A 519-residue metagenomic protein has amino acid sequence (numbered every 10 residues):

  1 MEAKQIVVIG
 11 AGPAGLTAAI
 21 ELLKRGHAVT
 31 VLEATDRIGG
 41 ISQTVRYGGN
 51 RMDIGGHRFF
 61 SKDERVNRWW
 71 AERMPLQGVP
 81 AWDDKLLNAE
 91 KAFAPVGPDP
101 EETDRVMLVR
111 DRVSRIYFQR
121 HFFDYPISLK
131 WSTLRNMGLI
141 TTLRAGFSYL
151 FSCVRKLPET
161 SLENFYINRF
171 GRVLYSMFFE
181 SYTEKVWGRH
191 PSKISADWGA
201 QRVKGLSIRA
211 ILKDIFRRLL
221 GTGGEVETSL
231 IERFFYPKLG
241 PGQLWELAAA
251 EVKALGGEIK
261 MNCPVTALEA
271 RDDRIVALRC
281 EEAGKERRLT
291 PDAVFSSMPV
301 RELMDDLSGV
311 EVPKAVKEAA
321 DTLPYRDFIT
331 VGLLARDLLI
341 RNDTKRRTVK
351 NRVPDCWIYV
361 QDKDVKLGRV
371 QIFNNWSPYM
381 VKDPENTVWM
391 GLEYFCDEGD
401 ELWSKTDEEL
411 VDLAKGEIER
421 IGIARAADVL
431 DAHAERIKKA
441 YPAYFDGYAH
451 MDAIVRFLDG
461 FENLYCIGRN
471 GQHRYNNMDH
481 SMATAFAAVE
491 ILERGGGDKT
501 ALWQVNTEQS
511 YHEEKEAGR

Functional and structural regions predicted by a protein language model:
K4-V31: N-terminal Rossmann-like FAD-binding beta1-loop-alpha1 element of flavoenzymes
L23-Y47: Glycine-rich FAD pyrophosphate-binding loop
R25, P237, M261-E408, D412-G422 (+3 more regions): Mid-domain catalytic core of redox enzymes that form a hydrophobic substrate pocket/lid adjacent to a catalytic redox
G48-C153: Dinucleotide-binding Rossmann-like beta1-alpha1 core, especially the glycine-rich loop that anchors the ADP
W131-T133, M137-G138, T142-R271, V276 (+1 more regions): Active-site/ligand-binding neighborhood in enzyme catalytic cores
K156, D292, S296-L303, W403-L410 (+2 more regions): Conserved mid-domain beta->alpha element of the FAD-binding
M261, A424-R436, K499-T500: A short coil-to-beta-strand element that immediately follows conserved catalytic motifs
E435, F445-R519: C-terminal lid/capping helical subdomain adjacent to the catalytic/cofactor pocket in oxidative enzymes
